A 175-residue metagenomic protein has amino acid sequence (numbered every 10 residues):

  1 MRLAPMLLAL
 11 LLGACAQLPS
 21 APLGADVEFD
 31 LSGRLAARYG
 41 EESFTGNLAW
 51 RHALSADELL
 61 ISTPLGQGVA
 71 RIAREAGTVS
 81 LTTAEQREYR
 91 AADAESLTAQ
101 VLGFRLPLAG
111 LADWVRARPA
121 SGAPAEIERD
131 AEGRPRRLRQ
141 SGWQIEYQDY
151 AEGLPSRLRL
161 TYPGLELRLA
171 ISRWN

Functional and structural regions predicted by a protein language model:
M1-Q17: Sec-dependent bacterial lipoprotein signal peptides
L12-L31: Bacterial Sec signal peptide processing site at the extreme N-terminus
D26, S32-A37, R159, L167: Charge-rich amphipathic alpha-helical interaction elements
F29-V69: Post-signal-peptide N-terminal segment of Sec-exported extracytoplasmic proteins
E41, L65, A84-Q86, Q140-G142 (+1 more regions): Glycine-centered tight beta-turn/hairpin loop motif at sheet-sheet or coil-to-beta transitions
A56-P107: An acidic-aromatic
E85-R134, L138: Flexible, processing/modification-adjacent segments and terminal tails in exported/periplasmic/extracellular proteins
R118-N175: Gly/Pro-enriched, hydrophobic low-complexity segments that function as extracytoplasmic propeptides/linkers
